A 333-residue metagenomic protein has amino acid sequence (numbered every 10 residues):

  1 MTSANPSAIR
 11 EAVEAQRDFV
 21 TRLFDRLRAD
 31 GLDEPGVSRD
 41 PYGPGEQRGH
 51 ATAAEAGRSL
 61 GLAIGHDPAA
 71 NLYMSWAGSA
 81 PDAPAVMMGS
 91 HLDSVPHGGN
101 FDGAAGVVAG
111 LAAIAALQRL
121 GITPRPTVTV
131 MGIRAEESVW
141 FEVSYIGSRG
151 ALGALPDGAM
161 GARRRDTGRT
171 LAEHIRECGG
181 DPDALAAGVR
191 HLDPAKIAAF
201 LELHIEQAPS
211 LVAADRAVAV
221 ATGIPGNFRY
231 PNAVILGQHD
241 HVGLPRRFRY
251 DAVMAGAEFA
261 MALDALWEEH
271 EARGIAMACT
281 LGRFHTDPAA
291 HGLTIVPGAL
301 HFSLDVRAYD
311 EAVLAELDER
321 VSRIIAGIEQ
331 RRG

Functional and structural regions predicted by a protein language model:
T2-A4, P231, Q238, P245 (+1 more regions): Metal-dependent amide/peptide-bond hydrolase catalytic core, centered on the "pita-bread" metallohydrolase fold
T2-G43, A159: N-terminal capping segment at the start of a domain
F24-G31, P35, L60-G61, I114-G121 (+9 more regions): Structural signal for hydrophobic packing residues in well-ordered secondary-structure cores of soluble enzyme domains
G31-A77: A non-catalytic alpha/beta surface segment that caps or lines the substrate-entry region of metallo-dependent hydrolase
A56, L60, L72-A105, G110: Catalytic-core environment of secreted peptidases
M88, H97-E137, R229-I235, L244-W267 (+1 more regions): Alpha-helical metal-binding/catalytic segments enriched in His/Glu/Asp
R134-R247: Histidine/acidic-residue-rich, glycine-tolerant segments that coordinate divalent metal ions
